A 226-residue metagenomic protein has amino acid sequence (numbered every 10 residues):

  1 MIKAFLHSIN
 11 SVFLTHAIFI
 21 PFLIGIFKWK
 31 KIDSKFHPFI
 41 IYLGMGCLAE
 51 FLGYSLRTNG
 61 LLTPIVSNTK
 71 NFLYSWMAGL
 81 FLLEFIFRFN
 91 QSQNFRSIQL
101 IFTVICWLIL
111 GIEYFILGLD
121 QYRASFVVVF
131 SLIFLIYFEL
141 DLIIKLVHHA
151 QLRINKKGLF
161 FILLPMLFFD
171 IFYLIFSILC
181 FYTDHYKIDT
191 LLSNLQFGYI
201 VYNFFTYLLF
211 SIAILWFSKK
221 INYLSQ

Functional and structural regions predicted by a protein language model:
I2-Q226: Terminal, non-globular segments
